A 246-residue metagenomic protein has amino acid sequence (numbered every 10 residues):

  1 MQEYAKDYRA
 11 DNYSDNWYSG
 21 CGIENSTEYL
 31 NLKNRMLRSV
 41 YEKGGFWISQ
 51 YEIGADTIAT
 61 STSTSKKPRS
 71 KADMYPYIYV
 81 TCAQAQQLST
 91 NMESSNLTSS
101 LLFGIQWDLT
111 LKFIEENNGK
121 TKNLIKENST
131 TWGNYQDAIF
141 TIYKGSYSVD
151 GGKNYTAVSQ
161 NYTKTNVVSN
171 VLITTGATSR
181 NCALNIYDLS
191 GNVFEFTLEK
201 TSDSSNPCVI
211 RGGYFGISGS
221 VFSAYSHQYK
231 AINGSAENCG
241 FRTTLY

Functional and structural regions predicted by a protein language model:
M1-Y4, F46-Y51, D56, E199 (+3 more regions): Structured loops at beta-to-helix junctions and adjacent beta-edge loops in soluble globular domains
Q2-D188: Short aromatic-cysteine micro-motif
G45-W47, V193, G240: Short hydrophobic-acidic sequence motifs that mark active-site Asp/Glu residues
A55-T57, F194-E195, D203, I217-S218: Eukaryotic short linear interaction motifs
P76-T90, L97-T98, L102, R180-N181 (+1 more regions): Disulfide-stabilized, aromatic/cysteine-rich ligand-recognition loop
K112, T197, T201-S204: Hydrophobic alpha-helical membrane-insertion segments
D188-L189, N238: Residue-level recognition of short, solvent-exposed, well-ordered loop/turn junctions that link secondary-structure
S190-L198: Active-site-proximal beta-strands of protease catalytic cores
